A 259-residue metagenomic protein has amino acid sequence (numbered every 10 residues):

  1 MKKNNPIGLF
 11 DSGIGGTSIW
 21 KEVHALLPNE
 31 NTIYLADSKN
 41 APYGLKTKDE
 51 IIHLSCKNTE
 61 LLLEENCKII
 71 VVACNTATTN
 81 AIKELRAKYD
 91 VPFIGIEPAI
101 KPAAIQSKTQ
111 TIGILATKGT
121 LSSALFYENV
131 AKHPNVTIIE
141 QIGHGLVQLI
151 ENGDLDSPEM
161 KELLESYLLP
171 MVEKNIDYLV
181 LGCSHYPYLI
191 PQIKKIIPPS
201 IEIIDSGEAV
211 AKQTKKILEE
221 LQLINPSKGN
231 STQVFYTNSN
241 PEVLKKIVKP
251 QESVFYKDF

Functional and structural regions predicted by a protein language model:
M1-F259: Non-catalytic structural scaffold of enzyme domains
